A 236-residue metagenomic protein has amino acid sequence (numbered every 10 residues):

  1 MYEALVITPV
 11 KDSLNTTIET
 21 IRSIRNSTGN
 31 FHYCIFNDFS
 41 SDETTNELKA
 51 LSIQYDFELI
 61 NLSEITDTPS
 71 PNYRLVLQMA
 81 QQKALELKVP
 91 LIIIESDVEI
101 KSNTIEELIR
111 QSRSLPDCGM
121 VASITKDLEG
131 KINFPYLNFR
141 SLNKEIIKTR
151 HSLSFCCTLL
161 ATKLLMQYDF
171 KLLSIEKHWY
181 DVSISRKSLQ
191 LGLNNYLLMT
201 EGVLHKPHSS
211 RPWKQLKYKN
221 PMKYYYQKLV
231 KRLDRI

Functional and structural regions predicted by a protein language model:
R22-H32: Short, acidic, metal-binding catalytic loop of nucleotide-sugar glycosyltransferases
N37-N46, E64: A conserved acidic beta->alpha catalytic loop
D56-L87: Active-site-proximal specificity loops/subdomain of glycosyltransferases
L87-E99: Short beta-strand-to-loop acidic/aromatic patch adjacent to the donor-nucleotide binding site
V121-N133: Short beta-strand-to-loop element that shapes/binds the nucleotide-sugar donor at the catalytic cleft/hinge
S141-L160: A recurrent flexible, glycine/aromatic-enriched loop bordering the glycosyltransferase active site that acts as
Y168-R186, N195-L197, E201-V203: Donor nucleotide-sugar recognition loop
L197-L216: Active-site donor/metal-binding and catalytic loop motifs of nucleotide-sugar-dependent glycosylation enzymes
